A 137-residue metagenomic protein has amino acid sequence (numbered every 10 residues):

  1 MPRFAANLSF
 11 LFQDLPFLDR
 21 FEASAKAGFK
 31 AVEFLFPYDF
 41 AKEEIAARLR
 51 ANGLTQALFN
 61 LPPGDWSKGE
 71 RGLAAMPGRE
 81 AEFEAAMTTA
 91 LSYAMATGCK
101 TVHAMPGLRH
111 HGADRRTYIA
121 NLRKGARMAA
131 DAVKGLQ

Functional and structural regions predicted by a protein language model:
M1, D19-K26, F40-P63, T88-G98 (+2 more regions): Acidic (Asp/Glu)-rich catalytic clusters
M1-P16: Boundary/entry segment of secreted carbohydrate-active catalytic domains
N7, L35, M105: Conserved residues at the C-terminal ends of beta-strands
F10, N60-D65, M105-H110: Short, flexible active-site-adjacent loop segments at beta-strand->alpha-helix junctions, enriched in small/polar
L11-L15, E33-E44, R109-A113: Acidic-and-aromatic substrate-binding clefts and catalytic sites of carbohydrate-active enzymes
E33, A57-N60, H103: Conserved beta-strand positions in the central sheet of alpha/beta enzyme cores
W66-A74: Active-site gating loops and adjacent loop-to-helix segments of metal-dependent hydrolytic enzymes
L73-Q137: Active-site acidic/histidine proton-transfer and metal-coordination neighborhood in alpha/beta enzyme cores
